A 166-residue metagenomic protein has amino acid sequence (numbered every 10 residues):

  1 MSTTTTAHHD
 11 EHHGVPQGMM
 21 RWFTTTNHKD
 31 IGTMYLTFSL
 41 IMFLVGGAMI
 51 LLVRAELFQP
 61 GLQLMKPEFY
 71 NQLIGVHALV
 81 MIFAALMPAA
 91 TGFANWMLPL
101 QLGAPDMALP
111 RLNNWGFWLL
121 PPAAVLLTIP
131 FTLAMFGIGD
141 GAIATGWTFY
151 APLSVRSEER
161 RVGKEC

Functional and structural regions predicted by a protein language model:
M1-K29, Q59, Q63-L64, A142-S154: Extramembrane terminal tails and long inter-domain/linker segments of multi-pass membrane proteins
H13-G14, R21-N71: N-terminal signal-anchor module of multipass membrane proteins
P16-Q17, M81-L102: Central hydrophobic cores of alpha-helical transmembrane segments in multi-pass inner-membrane proteins across all
M20-L40, Q101-P122, E158: Membrane-interfacial loop-to-helix junctions in multi-pass inner-membrane proteins
L40-L44, M65-P88, A108-A123: Extracellular loop-to-transmembrane helix junctions
L51-A78, D106, L133-E158: Membrane-interface interhelical loops and short amphipathic "cap" helices that link adjacent transmembrane segments
W96-Y150: Hydrophobic or amphipathic alpha-helical targeting/insertion segments
E159-C166: Conserved small/polar residues in nucleotide/adenosyl-binding loops
